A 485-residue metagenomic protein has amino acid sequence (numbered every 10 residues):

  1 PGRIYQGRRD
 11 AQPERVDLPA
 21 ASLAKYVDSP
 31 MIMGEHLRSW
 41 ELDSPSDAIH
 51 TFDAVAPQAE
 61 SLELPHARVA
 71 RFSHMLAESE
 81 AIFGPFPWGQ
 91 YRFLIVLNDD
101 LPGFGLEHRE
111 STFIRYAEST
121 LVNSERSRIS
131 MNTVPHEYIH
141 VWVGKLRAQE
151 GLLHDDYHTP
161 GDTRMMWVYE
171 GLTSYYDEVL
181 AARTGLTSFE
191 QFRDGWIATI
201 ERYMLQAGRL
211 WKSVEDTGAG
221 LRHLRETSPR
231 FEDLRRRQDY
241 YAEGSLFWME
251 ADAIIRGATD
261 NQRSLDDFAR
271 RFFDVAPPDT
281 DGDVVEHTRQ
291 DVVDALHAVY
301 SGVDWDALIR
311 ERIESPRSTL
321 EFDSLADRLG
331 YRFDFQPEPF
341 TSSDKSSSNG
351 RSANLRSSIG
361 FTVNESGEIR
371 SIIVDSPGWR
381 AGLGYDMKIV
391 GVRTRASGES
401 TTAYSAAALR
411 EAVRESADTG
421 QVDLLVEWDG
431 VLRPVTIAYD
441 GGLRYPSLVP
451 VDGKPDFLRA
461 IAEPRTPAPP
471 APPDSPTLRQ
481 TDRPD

Functional and structural regions predicted by a protein language model:
P1-A48, E60, A70, H74-A77: Structured beta-strand-rich cores of soluble
Q6, D10-P30, L76, I82 (+3 more regions): Carboxylate/His-rich catalytic cores and anion/metal-binding grooves
V16-L18, W40, I114, R433-Y439: Generic detection of short hydrophobic beta-strand segments and adjacent strand-loop junctions
S39-M166: Juxtacatalytic substrate-recognition/specificity segment
L62-P65, F104, S124, R128 (+7 more regions): Hydrophobic alpha-helical scaffolding
T112-A117, L121, L146-R147, H158-R209: Post-HExxH zinc-binding segment in Zn-dependent metallohydrolases
D177, T187-D485: C-terminal recognition in membrane/secretory proteostasis and scaffolding
